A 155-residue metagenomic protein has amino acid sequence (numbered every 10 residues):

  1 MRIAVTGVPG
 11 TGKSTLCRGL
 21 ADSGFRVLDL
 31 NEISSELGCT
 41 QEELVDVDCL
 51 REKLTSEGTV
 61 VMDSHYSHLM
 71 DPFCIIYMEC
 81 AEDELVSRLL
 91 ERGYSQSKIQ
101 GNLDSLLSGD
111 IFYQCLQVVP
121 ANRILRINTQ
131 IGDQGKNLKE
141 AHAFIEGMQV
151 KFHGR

Functional and structural regions predicted by a protein language model:
R2: Walker A (P-loop) ATP-phosphate-binding motif of ABC ATPase nucleotide-binding domains
V5: Hydrophobic anchor at the beta1->P-loop junction of P-loop NTPases
P9: The conserved Walker
K13: Conserved lysine of the Walker
R18-K53: Conserved substrate/cofactor phosphate-moiety recognition/catalytic segment in nucleotide-dependent phosphotransferases
E43-E82, L107-F112: Glycine-rich phosphate-binding loop used to anchor ATP phosphates in small-molecule kinases, encompassing both
P72-G93, N102: Conserved phosphate-donor/acceptor-positioning beta-strand/loop module used by diverse small-molecule
V86-E91, L116-R155: NTP-dependent small-molecule kinase module
